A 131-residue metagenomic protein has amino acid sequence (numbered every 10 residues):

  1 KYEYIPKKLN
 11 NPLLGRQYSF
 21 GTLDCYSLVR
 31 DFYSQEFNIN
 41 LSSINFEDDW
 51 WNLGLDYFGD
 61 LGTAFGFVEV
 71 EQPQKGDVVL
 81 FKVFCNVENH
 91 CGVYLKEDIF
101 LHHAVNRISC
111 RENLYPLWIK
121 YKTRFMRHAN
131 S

Functional and structural regions predicted by a protein language model:
K1-L9: Short, structured interface segments
K8-Y18: Short, flexible active-site loops
Y18-F37: Active-site nucleophilic cysteine motif
F32, N52, D56-D60, R124-H128: Short amphipathic alpha-helical patches
Y33-S34, E97, N130: Residue-level marker of positions within ordered structural domains that often coincide with functionally constrained
F37-F46: Glycine-rich phosphate/pyrophosphate-binding loops and their adjacent beta-strand/loop elements at enzyme active sites
N45-S109, Y115: ...with weaker cross-activation on analogous glycine-rich loops/strands in unrelated enzymes
E112-S131: Glycine- and charge-enriched low-complexity intrinsically disordered segments
